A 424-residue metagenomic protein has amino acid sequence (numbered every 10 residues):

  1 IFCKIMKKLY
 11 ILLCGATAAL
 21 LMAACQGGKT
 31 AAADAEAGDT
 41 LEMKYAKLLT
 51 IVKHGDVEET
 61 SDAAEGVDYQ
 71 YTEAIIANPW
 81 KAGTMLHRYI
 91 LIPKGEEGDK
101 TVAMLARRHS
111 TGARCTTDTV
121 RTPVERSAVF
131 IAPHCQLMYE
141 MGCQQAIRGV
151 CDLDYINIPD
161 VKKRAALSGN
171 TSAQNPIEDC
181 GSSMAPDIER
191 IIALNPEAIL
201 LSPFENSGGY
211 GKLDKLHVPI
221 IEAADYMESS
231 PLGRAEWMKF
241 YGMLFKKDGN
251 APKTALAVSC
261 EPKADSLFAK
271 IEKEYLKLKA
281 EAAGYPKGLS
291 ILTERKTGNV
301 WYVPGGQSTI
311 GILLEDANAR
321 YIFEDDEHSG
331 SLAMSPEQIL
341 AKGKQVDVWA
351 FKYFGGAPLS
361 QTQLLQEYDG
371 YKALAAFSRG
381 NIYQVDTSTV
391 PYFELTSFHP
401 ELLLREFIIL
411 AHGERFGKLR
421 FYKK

Functional and structural regions predicted by a protein language model:
C3-L9: Positively charged n-region of N-terminal signal peptides that target proteins for export
L9-A18: Sec-dependent N-terminal signal peptides
L21-A24: C-terminal motif of bacterial Sec signal peptides marking the signal peptidase cleavage site
Q26-K424: N-terminal ligand-binding lobe of clamshell/alpha-beta domains
